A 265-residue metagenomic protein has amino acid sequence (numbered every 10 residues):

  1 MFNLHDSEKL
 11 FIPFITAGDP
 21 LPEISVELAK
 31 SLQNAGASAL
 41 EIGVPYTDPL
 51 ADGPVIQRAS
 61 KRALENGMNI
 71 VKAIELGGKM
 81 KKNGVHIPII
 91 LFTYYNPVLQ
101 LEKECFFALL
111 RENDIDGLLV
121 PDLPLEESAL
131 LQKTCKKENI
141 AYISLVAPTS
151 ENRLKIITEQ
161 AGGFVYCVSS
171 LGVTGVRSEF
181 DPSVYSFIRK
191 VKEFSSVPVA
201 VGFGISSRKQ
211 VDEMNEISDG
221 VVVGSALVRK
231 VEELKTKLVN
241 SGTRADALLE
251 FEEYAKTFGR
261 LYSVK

Functional and structural regions predicted by a protein language model:
M1-I15, G77-K82: N-terminal amphipathic alpha-helix/helix-capping segment at the start of soluble metabolic enzymes
M1-L4, P22, T47-I56, M68-G78 (+6 more regions): Active-site-adjacent beta->alpha loops and helix N-cap segments on the catalytic face of soluble alpha/beta enzymes
F11-I15, L40-I42, I89-T93, L118-V120 (+4 more regions): Hydrophobic faces of well-ordered beta-strands that scaffold small-molecule active sites in alpha/beta enzyme cores
F11-S25, I90-E102, A141-T149, R177: Active-site mouth loops of central-metabolism enzymes
P22-L32, T149-E159, V201, I205-V221: Catalytic cores of alpha/beta
S38-D48, G117-L119, P124-E127, S169-V176 (+2 more regions): Glycine-rich phosphate-binding active-site loops on the catalytic face of alpha/beta enzymes
G53-I90, K133-A147, P182-V199, L249-K265: Alpha-helix-loop-beta-strand connector modules within alpha/beta enzyme cores
A73, R189-S195, S206-D212, E216-K265: Alpha/beta catalytic cores of nucleotide-metabolism and tRNA/nucleoside-modifying enzymes
